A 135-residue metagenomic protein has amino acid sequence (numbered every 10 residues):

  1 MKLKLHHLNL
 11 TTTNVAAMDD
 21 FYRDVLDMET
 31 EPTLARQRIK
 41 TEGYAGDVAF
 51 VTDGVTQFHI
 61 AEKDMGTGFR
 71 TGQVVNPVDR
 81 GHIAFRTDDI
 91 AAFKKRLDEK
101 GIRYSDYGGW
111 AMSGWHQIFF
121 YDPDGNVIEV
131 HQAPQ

Functional and structural regions predicted by a protein language model:
M1, F85, K94-Q135: Vicinal oxygen chelate
M1-D19, P32, R80-F85, P134-Q135: N-terminal beta-strand motif that seeds the catalytic metal site of vicinal oxygen chelate
H6, G46, W115-H116: Short loop/turn microsegments at loop-to-beta-strand junctions
N9-Q57: Core segments of cupin and vicinal oxygen chelate
F21, A91-R96: Short amphipathic alpha-helices within nucleic acid-binding modules
T33-K40, G66-T71, D106, S113: A short, acidic/glycine-rich surface segment
I60-E62, T67-G81: Helix-adjacent hinge/juxtasegments
